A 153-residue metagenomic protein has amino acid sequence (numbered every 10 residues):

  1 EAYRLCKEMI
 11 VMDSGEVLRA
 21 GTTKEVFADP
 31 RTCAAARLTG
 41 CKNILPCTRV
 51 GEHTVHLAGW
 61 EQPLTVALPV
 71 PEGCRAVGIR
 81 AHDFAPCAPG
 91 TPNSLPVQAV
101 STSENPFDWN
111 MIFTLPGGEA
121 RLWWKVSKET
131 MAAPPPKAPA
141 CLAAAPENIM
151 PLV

Functional and structural regions predicted by a protein language model:
Y3-C6, L38: Hydrophobic Walker B segment
E8, A20-G21, D29: Short, glycine/charged-rich "phosphate-handling" switch motifs in NTP-dependent and phosphotransfer domains
S14-E16: Conserved ABC ATPase "signature" C-loop
L18-A20, T102: Residue-level detector of high-confidence beta-strand sites
K24-A28, A36-T39: Short acidic-hydrophobic catalytic motif
K42-I44, E52-V153: Non-catalytic connector elements of ABC transporters
